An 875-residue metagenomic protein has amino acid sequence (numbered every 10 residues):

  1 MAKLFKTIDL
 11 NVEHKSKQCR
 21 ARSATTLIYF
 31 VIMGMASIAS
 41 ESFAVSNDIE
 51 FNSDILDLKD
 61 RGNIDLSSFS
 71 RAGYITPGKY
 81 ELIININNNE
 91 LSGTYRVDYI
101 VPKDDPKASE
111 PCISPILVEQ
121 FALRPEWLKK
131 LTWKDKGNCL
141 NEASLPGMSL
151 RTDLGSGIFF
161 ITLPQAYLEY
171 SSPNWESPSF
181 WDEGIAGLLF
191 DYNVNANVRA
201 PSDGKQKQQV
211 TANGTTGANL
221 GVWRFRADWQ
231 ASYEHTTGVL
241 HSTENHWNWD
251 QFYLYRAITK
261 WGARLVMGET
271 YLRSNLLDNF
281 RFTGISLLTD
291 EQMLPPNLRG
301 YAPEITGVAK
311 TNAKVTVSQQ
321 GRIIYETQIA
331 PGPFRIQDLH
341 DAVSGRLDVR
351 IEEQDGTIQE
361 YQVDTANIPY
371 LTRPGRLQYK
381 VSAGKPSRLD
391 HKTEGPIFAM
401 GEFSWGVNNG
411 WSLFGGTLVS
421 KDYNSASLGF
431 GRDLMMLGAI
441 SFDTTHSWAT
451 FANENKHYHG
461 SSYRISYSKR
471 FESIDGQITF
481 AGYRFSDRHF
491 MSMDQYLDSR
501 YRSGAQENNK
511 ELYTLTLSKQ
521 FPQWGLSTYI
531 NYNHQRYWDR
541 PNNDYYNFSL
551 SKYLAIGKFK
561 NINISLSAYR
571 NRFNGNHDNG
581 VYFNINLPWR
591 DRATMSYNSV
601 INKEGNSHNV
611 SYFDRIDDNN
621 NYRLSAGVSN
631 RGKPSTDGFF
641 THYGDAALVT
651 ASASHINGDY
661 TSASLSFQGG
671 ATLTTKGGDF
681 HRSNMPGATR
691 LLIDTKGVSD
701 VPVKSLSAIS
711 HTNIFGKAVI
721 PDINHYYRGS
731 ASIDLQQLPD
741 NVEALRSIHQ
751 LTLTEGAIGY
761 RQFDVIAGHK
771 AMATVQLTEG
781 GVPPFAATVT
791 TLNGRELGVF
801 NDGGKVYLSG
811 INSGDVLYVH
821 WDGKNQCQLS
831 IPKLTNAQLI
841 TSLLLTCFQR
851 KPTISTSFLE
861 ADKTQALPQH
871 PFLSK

Functional and structural regions predicted by a protein language model:
A2-F5, D9, A21, F30 (+3 more regions): Post-signal-peptide, soluble extracytosolic/periplasmic N-terminal scaffold domains of envelope/secretory systems
T76-N85, N89-Y99, G697-S707, E779-N793: Short, ordered, surface-exposed loop/turn motifs in non-cytosolic proteins
I84, I305-G307, L691-T695, H769-E779: A short, amphipathic beta-strand motif
D104-I113, L339-S344, G716-E743, E755 (+2 more regions): Short Pro-Gly-centered beta-turn/loop motif in secreted/extracellular proteins
I158-L163, N367-R373, S683, S747-G768 (+3 more regions): Extracellular beta-sheet/turn segments enriched in Thr/Pro/Gly and aliphatic residues
Y167, A196-A200, V222, A231-H235 (+18 more regions): Transmembrane beta-strands of outer-membrane beta-barrel pores
W181-E183, V210-V222, T243-T259, G395-N409 (+13 more regions): Feature captures outer-membrane beta-barrel proteins of Gram-negative bacteria and organelles
F190-V194, A227-W229, L265-M267, Y379-A383 (+8 more regions): Membrane-embedded beta-strand positions of outer-membrane beta-barrel proteins
